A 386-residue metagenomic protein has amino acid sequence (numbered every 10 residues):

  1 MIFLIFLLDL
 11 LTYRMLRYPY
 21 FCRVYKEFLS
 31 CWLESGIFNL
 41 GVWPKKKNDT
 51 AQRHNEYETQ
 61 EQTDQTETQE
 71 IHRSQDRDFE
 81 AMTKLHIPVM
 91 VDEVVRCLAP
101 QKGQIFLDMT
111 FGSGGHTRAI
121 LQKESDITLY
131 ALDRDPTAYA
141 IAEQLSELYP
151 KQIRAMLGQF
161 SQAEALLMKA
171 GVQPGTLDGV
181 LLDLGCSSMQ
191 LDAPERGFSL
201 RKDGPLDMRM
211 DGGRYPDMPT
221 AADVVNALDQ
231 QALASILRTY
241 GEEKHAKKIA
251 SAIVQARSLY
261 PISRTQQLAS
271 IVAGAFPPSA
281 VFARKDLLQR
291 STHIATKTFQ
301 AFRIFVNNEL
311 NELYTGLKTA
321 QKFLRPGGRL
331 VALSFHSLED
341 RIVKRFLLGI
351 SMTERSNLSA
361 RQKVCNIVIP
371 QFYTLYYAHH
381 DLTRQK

Functional and structural regions predicted by a protein language model:
M1-L11: Hydrophobic alpha-helical signal peptides and transmembrane signal-/tail-anchor segments that drive secretory-pathway
L16-K386: S-adenosyl-L-methionine-dependent methyltransferase catalytic core, i.e., the SAM/SAH-binding region
